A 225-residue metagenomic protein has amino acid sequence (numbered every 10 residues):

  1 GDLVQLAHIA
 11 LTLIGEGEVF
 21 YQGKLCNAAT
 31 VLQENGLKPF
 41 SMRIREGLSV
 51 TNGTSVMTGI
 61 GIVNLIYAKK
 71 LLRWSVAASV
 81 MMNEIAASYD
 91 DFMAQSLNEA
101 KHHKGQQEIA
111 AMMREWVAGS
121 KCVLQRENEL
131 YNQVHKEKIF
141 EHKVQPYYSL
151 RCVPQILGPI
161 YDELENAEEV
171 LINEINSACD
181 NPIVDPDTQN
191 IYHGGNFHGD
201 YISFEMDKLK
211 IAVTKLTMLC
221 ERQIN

Functional and structural regions predicted by a protein language model:
G1-H103: Active-site cavity-forming subdomains of large catalytic enzyme subunits
N83-M218: Accessory "access/gating" subregions that flank catalytic or transport cores
C220-N225: Active-site rim segments in enzyme catalytic domains, especially the processed small/beta chain of N-terminal
